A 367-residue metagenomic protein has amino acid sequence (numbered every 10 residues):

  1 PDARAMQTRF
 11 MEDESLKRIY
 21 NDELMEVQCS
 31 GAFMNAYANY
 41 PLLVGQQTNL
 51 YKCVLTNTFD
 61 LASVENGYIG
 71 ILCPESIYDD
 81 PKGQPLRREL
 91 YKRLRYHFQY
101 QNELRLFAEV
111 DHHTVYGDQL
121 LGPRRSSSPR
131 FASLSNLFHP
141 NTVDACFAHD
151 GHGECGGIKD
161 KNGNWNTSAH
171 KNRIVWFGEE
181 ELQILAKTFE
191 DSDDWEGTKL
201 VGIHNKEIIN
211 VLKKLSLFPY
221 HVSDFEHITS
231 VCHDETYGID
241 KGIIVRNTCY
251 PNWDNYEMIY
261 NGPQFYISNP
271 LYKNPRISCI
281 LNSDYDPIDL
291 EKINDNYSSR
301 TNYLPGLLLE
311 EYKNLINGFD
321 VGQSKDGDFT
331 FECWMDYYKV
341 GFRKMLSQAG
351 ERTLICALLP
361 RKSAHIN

Functional and structural regions predicted by a protein language model:
P1-P41, S63-E65, R93-R95, R105-F331 (+1 more regions): Polynucleotide-recognition surfaces of large bacterial nucleic-acid defense/processing enzymes
L43-L55, I174: Phosphate/oxyanion-binding active-site loops and adjacent basic polyanion-contact surfaces
T56-V64: A short glycine-rich, Lys/Arg-flanked "PGG" loop and its adjoining helix->strand segment in the class I
C73-Y78: Conserved short loop/turn motifs at secondary-structure junctions
D80-L86, E109-V110, R352-L354: A short acidic (Asp/Glu
K82-Q99: Conserved Class I S-adenosyl-L-methionine
S347-A364: Short, ligand-facing micro-motifs at secondary-structure edges
